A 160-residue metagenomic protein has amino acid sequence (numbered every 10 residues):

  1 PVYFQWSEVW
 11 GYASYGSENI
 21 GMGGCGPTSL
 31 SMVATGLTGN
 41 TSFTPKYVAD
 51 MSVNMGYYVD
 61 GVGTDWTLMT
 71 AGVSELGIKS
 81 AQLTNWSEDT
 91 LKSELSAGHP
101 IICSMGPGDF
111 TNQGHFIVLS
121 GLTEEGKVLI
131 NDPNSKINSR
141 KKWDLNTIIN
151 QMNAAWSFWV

Functional and structural regions predicted by a protein language model:
P1-V59: Active-site-adjacent structural segments surrounding the nucleophilic cysteine of cysteine proteases and isopeptidases
A34-T35, N40-V160: Conserved active-site-adjacent core of cysteine acyl-enzyme catalytic domains
